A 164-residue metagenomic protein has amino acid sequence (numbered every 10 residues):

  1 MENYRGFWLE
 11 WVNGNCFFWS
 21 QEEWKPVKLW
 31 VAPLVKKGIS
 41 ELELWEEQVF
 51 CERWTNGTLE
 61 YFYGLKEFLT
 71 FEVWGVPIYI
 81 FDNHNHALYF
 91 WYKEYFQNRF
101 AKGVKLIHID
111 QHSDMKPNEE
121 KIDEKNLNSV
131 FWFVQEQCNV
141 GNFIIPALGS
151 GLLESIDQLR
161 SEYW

Functional and structural regions predicted by a protein language model:
M1-W164: Conserved alpha-helical scaffold segments that buttress catalytic/binding sites
